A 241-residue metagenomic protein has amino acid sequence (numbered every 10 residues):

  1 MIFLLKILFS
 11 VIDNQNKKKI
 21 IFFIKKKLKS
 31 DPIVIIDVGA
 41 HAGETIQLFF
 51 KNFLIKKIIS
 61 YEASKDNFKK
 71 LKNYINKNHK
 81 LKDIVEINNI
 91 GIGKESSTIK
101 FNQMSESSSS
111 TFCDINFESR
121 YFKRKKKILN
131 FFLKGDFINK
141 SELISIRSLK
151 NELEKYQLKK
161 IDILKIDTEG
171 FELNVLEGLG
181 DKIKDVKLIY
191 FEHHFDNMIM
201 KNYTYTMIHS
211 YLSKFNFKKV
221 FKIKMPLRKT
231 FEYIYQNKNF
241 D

Functional and structural regions predicted by a protein language model:
M1-D241: Phosphate/nucleotide-binding beta-alpha loop and adjacent structural elements of enzyme active sites
